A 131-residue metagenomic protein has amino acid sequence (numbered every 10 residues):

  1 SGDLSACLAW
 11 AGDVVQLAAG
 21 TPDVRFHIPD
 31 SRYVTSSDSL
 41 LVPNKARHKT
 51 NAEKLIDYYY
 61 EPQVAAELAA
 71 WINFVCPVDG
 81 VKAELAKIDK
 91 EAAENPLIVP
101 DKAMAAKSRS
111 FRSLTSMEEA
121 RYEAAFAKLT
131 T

Functional and structural regions predicted by a protein language model:
S1-H27: Ligand-binding pocket segment of bilobal, Venus flytrap-like solute-binding proteins
W10-G12, P29-D30, K45, Y58: Active-site-proximal beta-strand/loop segments in catalytic clefts of secreted hydrolases
A11-V14, S39, A52-I56: A general structural signal for well-ordered alpha-helical packing
G20-A46, K90-A93: Periplasmic-binding protein-like
P43-A106: Mature extracytoplasmic/periplasmic domains
K102-T131: Conserved C-terminal helix/tail region of periplasmic/extracytoplasmic solute-binding proteins
